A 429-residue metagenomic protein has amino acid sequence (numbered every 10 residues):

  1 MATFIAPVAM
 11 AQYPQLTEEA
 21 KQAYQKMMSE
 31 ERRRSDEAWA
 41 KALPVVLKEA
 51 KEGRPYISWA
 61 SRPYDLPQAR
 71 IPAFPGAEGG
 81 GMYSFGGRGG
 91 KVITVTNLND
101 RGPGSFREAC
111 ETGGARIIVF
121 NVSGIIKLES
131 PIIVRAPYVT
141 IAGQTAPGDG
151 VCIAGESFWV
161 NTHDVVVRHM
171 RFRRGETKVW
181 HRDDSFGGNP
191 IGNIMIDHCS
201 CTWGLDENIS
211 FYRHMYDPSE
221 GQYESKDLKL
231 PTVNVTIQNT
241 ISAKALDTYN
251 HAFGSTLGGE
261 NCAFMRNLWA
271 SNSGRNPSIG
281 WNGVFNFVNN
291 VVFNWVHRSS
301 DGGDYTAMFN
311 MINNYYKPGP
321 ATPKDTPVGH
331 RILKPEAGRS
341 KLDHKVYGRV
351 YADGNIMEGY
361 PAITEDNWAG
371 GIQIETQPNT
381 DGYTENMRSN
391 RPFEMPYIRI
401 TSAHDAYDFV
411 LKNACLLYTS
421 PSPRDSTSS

Functional and structural regions predicted by a protein language model:
M1-F4: Bacterial N-terminal signal peptides
P7-A11: Sec/Tat signal peptide C-region and signal peptidase I cleavage site
Q12-L47: Intrinsically disordered, low-structural-confidence terminal and linker regions
F74-I118: Acidic Gly/Asp/Thr-rich repetitive segments characteristic of extracellular carbohydrate-active and adhesion proteins
R107-G114, I126-T140, V151-R168, R174-I191: Extracellular beta-strand-rich solenoid/capping regions of secreted or surface-exposed proteins that bind or remodel
Y138, G143, P147, H163-R174 (+7 more regions): Right-handed parallel beta-helix
H297-A414: Active-site/pore-lining binding-face segments in mid-to-C-terminal subdomains
Y418-P423: Conserved small/polar residues in nucleotide/adenosyl-binding loops
